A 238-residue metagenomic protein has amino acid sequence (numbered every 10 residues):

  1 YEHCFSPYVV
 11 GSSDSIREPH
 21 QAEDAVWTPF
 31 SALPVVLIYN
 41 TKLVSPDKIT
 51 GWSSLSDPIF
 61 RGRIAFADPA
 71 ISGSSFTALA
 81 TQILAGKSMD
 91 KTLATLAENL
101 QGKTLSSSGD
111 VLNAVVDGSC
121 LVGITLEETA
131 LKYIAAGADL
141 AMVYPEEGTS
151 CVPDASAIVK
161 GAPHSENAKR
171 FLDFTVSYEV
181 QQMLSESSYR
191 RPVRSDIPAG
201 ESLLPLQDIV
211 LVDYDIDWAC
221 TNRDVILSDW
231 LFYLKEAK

Functional and structural regions predicted by a protein language model:
Y1-S119: Extracytoplasmic ligand-binding site segments that recognize negatively charged/polar headgroups
L33, A94-A97, T104-L105, A136-K160: Periplasmic-binding protein-like
V36-L43, V152-H164, M183-L184: A bilobed periplasmic-binding-protein/Venus flytrap-type ligand-binding module shared by bacterial periplasmic
S53, A94, N113, D117 (+6 more regions): Solvent-exposed, polar/charged alpha-helical surfaces in well-ordered, non-transmembrane soluble domains, broadly
G62-A67, I71, F174-P198: Periplasmic-binding protein-like
T92, L126, D154, P163-T175 (+1 more regions): Short amphipathic alpha-helical coupling segments at ligand-binding clamshell hinges and other catalytic/signaling
V116, L121-D139, S188: A ligand-binding cleft/hinge motif common to bilobed small-molecule-binding domains
E201-K238: Extracellular/periplasmic bilobal clamshell ligand-binding domains
